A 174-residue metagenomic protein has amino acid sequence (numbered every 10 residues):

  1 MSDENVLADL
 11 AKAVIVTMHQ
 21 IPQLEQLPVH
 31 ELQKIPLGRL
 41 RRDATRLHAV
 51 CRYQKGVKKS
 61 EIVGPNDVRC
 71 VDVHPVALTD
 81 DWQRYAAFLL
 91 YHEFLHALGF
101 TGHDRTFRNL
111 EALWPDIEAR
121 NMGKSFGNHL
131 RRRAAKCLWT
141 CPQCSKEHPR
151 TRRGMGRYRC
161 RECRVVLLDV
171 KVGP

Functional and structural regions predicted by a protein language model:
M1-F88, A97-P174: Active-site-proximal or metal-binding-adjacent scaffold patches in catalytic folds
E93: Walker B catalytic acidic pair
